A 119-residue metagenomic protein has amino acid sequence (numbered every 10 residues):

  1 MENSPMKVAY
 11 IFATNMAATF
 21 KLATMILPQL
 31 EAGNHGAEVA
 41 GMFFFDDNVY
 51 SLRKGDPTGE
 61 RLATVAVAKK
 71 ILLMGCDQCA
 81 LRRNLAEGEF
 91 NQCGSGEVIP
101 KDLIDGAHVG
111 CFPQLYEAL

Functional and structural regions predicted by a protein language model:
M1-K7, G36-A37: Glycine-rich phosphate/diphosphate-binding loops that line cofactor/substrate pockets in enzymes
S4, V8-A23, N48-K54: Short, glycine-rich nucleotide/cofactor-binding loops
Y10, G41-F44, G75: Structural beta-sheet core signal
A18-A37: Histidine-anchored nucleotide/phosphate-binding helix
A37-E38, I71: A structural micro-motif
M42-L62: N-terminal beta-loop-helix "entrance" segment that forms/cooperates in small-molecule cofactor or anionic ligand
T58-N84: A glycine-rich helix N-cap at a beta->alpha junction
L81-L119: N-terminal glycine-rich phosphate/adenylate-binding segment common to multiple enzyme folds
